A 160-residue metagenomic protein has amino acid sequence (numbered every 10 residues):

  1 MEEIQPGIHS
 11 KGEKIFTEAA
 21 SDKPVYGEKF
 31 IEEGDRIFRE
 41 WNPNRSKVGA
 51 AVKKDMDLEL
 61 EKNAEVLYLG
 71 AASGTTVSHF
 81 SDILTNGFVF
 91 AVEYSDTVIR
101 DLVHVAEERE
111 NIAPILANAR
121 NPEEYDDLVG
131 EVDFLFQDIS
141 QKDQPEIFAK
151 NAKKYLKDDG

Functional and structural regions predicted by a protein language model:
M1-F38: N-terminal auxiliary segments of SAM/dcSAM-dependent transferases
E3, V25-Y26, N42-A64: Conserved alpha-helix/loop element of class I SAM-dependent methyltransferases that forms part of the SAM/SAH-binding
V52, G70, L135: Residue-level signature of catalytic and energy-coupling elements of molecular machines, predominantly ATP/GTP-dependent
K54, S78, D82, H104 (+1 more regions): Short, well-ordered alpha-helices that flank and scaffold nucleotide-derived cofactor binding pockets
L60-A72, F88-F90: Conserved class I S-adenosyl-L-methionine
A72-N86: Conserved SAM-binding loop of SAM-dependent methyltransferases across substrates and taxa, primarily the Class I
S81-L84, I147-G160: A short glycine-rich, Lys/Arg-flanked "PGG" loop and its adjoining helix->strand segment in the class I
V92-V132, F136, S140-Q144: S-adenosyl-L-methionine
